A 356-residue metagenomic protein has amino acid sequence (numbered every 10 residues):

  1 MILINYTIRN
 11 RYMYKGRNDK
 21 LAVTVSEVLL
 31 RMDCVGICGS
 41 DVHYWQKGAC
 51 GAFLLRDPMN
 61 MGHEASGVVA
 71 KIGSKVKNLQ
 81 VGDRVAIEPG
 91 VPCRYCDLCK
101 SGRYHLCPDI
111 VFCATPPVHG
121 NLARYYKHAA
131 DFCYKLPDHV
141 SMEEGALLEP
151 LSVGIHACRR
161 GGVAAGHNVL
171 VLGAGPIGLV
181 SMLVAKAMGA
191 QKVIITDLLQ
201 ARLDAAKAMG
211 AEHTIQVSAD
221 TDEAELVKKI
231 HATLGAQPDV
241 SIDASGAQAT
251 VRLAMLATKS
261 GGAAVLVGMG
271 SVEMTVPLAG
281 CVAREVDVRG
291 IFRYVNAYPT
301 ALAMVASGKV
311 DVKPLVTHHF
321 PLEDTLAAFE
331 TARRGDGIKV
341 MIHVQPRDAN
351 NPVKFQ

Functional and structural regions predicted by a protein language model:
N5-A22, G39-K71, A86, C107-H119: N-terminal glycine-rich cofactor-binding segment
L21-V35, C50-D97, P137-H139: Glycine-rich beta-strand-centered segment in the early N-terminal region that forms part of a ligand/cofactor-binding
Y44, C93-L172: NAD(P)H dinucleotide-binding glycine-rich loop of Rossmann-like/cofactor-binding domains, especially the beta1-alpha1
G82, G166, A211, Q237-P238 (+1 more regions): Local beta-strand N-terminus motif with an aromatic residue
V140-D220: Mid-domain Rossmann-like dinucleotide-binding core that forms the NAD(H)/NADP(H) cofactor-binding site
G161, D204-D287, L326, D348-F355: Glycine-rich cofactor phosphate-binding loops and adjacent beta1-alpha1 units of small-molecule cofactor enzyme domains
Q200, R252-L256, V295, P299-Q356: C-terminal hydrophobic helical "lid"/dimerization subdomain of Rossmann-like NAD(P)H-dependent oxidoreductases
